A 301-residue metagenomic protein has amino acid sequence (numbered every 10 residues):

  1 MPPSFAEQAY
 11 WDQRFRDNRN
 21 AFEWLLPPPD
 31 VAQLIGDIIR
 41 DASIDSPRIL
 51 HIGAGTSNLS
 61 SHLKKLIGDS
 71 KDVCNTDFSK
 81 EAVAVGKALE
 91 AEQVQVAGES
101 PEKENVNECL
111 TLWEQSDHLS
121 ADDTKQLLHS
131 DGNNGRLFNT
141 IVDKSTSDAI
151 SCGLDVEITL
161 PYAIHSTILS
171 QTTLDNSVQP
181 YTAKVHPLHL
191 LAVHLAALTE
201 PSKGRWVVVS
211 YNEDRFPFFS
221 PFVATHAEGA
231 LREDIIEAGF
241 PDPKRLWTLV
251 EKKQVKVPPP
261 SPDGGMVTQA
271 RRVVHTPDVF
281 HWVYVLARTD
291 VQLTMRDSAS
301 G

Functional and structural regions predicted by a protein language model:
M1-P29, G301: N-terminal, positively charged/glycine-rich alpha-helical extensions of SAM-dependent methyltransferases
E23-D45, H62: Conserved alpha-helix/loop element of class I SAM-dependent methyltransferases that forms part of the SAM/SAH-binding
R48-D122: Class I SAM-dependent methyltransferase SAM/SAH-binding core
T124-I141: A short acidic, Gly/Pro-enriched loop at the edge of an enzyme's catalytic core that lines a small-molecule cofactor
V142, L169: A conserved beta-strand element that flanks and buttresses the S-adenosyl-L-methionine
T159-T167, V178-S202: A short glycine-rich, Lys/Arg-flanked "PGG" loop and its adjoining helix->strand segment in the class I
S202-Y211: Conserved beta-strand signature within the Rossmann-like core of class I S-adenosyl-L-methionine
F219-P221, T225-S300: Class I S-adenosyl-L-methionine
